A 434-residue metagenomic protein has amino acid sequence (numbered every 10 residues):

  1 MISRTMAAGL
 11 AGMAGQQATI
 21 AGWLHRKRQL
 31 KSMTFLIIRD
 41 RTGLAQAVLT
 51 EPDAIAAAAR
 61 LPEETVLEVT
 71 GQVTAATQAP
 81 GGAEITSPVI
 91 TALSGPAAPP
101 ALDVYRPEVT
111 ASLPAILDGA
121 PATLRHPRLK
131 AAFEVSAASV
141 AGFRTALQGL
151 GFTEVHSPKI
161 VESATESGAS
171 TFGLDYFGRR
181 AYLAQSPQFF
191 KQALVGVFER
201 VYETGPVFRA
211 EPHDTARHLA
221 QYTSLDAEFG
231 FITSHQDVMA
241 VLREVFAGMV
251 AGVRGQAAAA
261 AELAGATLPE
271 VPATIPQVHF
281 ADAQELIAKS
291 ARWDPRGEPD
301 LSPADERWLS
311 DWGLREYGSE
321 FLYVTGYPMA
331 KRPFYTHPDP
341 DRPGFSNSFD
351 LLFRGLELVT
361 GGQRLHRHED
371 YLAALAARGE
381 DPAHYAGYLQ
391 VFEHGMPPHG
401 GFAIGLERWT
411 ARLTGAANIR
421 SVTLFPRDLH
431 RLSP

Functional and structural regions predicted by a protein language model:
I2-G230, A411: Class II aminoacyl-tRNA synthetase-like tRNA-binding/catalytic domains
R28, A75-T77, S94, F143-A146 (+8 more regions): A generic secondary-structure signal for well-formed alpha-helical elements
A101-V104, S136, H156-I160, G205-P206 (+6 more regions): Short coil/turn segments at secondary-structure boundaries
L129, F133, Y176, L194 (+7 more regions): Hydrophobic alpha-helical scaffolding
S136, V140, R144, Q148 (+3 more regions): Hydrophobic face of alpha-helices
T165-S167, E244-R354, A377-Q390, H394-G395: Metal-assisted phosphate- and nucleotidyl-transfer catalytic regions
G196-E203, L219-S234, S319-P434: TRNA-recognition modules of translation machinery and tRNA-sensing kinases, especially anticodon-binding
F198, T233-R254: His/Asp/Glu-rich mid-to-C-terminal helical/loop segments that flank catalytic regions of hydrolases
